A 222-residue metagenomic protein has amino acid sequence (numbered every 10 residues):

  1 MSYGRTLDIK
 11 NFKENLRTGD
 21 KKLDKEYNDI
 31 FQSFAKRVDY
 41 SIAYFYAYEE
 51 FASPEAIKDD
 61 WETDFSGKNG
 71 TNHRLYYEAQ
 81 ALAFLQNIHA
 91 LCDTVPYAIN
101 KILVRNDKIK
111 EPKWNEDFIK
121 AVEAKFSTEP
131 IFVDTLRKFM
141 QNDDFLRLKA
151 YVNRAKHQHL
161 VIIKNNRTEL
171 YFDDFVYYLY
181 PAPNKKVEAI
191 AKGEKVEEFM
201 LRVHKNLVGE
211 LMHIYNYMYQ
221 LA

Functional and structural regions predicted by a protein language model:
M1-Q86, T94-A222: Acidic, Ser/Thr/Gly/Pro-rich intrinsically disordered interaction regions
